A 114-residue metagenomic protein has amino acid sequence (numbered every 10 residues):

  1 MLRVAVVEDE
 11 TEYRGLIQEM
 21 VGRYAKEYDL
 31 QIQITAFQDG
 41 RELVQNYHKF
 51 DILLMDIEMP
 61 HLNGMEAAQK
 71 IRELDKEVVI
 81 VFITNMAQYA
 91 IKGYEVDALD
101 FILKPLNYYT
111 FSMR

Functional and structural regions predicted by a protein language model:
M1-R3: Non-catalytic signal-transmission and effector/linker regions of two-component phosphorelay proteins
V7-E8, F37, L53: Conserved sequence signature across two-component system core domains
D9, D39, N85: Cofactor-binding loop segments of dinucleotide-utilizing enzymes, especially the Rossmann-like FAD- and NAD(P)+-binding
E10-T35, E73: Two-component/phosphorelay signaling modules centered on CheY-like receiver
G22, R41, Q69: Active-site phosphate/pyrophosphate- and oxyanion-stabilizing loops and adjacent acidic/basic residues in soluble
A36-E42, G64: Helix N-cap/capping motif at the beta->alpha junctions
Q45, F50-R114: CheY-like receiver
